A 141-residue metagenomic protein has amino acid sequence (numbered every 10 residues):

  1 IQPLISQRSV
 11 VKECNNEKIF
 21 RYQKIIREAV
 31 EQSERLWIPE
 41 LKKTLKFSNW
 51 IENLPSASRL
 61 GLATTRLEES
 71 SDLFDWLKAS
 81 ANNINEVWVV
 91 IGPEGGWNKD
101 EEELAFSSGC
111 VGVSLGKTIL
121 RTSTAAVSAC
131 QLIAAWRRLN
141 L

Functional and structural regions predicted by a protein language model:
I1-G61: RNA substrate-binding interface of SAM-dependent RNA methyltransferases
R8-V11, S70, T122: Generic structural signal for helix capping and beta-alpha/helix-loop junctions
C14, P93, K117: Conserved short-loop catalytic and cofactor-binding motifs
E17-Y22, A79-S80, Q131-L132: Short, hinge-like loop/turn segments at secondary-structure boundaries
L45-I51, E68-S70, I119-L120: A short acidic, often aromatic-flanked loop/helix-cap motif at beta-alpha or helix-coil junctions that lines enzyme
S48-E52, F74, V127: Amphipathic, non-transmembrane alpha-helical secondary structure
L60-E102, S108-V113: Active-site/ligand-binding-proximal alpha/beta "capping" segment
K99-L141: Structured adenosyl-cofactor binding patch, chiefly the S-adenosyl-L-methionine
